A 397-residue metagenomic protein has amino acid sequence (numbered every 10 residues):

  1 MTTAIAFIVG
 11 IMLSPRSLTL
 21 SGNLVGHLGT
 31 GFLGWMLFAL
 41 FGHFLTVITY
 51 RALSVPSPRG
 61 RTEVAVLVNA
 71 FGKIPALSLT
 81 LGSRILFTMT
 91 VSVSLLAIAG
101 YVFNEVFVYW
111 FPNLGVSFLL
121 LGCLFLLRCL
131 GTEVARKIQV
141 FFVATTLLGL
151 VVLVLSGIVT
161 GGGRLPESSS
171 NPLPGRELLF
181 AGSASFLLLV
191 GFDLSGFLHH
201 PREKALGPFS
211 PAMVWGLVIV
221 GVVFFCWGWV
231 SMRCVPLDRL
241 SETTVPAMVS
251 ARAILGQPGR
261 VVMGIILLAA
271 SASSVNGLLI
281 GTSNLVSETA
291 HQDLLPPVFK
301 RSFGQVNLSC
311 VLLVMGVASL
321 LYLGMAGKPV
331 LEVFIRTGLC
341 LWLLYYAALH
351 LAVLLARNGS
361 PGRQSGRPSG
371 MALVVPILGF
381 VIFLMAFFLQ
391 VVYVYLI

Functional and structural regions predicted by a protein language model:
M1-G31, L37, H43-I48, S168-P172 (+1 more regions): Membrane-interface "cap" regions at the ends of multi-pass membrane proteins
I8-V9, L37-F38, G82-M89, G122-L126 (+2 more regions): Hydrophobic alpha-helical transmembrane segments of multi-pass membrane proteins
T19-F107, P112, A212, G216-V220: Extracellular loop-to-transmembrane helix junctions
G22-L28, F32-L33, G82, A97-N113 (+4 more regions): Transmembrane helix-loop boundary segments of multi-pass membrane transporters
L33, Y109-G115, V140-G264, V392-Y395: Helix-loop-helix junctions that connect adjacent transmembrane segments in multi-pass membrane transporters
T62-G72, N104-E105, V214-N276, L295-V333 (+1 more regions): TM-loop-TM module centered on a large, flexible mid-protein loop between adjacent transmembrane helices in multi-pass
G82-A97, G196, R260-P296, I335-R336: Membrane-helix boundary/coupling elements in multi-pass transport proteins
A99-V102, F111-T160, P172-P174, M213-L217 (+4 more regions): Membrane-interface loop-to-helix entry segments
